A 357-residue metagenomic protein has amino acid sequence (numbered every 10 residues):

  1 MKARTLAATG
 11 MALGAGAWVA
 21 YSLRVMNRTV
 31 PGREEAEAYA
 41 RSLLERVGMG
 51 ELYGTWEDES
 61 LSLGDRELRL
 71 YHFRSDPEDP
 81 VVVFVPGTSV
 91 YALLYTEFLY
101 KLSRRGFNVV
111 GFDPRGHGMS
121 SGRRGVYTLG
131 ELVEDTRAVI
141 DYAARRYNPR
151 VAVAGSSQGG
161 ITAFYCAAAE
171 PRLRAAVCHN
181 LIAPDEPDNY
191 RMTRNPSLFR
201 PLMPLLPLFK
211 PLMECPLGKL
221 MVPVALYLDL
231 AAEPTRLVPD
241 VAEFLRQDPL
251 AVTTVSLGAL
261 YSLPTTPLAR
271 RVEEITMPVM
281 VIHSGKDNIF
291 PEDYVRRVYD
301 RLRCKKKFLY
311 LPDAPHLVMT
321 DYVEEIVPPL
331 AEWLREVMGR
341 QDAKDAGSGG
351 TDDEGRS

Functional and structural regions predicted by a protein language model:
A3-S62, E67-F73: An N-terminal hydrophobic leader/cap segment in hydrolases
D79, G87-V90: Active-site glycine-rich loops that stabilize anionic/oxyanionic intermediates across multiple enzyme folds
S89-Y91, G118-Y147: Catalytic nucleophile-loop/oxyanion-hole region of alpha/beta-hydrolase and closely related hydrolase-like folds
L99-S121: Conserved alpha/beta-hydrolase
T162-P249: Alpha/beta-hydrolase-fold enzymes
I275, V281-H283, D287: Short beta-strand/loop motif that positions the catalytic acidic residue of the alpha/beta-hydrolase fold
N288-Y294: Conserved alpha/beta-hydrolase "acid-adjacent" motif
A314-E324: Catalytic histidine-centered segment of alpha/beta-hydrolase-like enzymes
